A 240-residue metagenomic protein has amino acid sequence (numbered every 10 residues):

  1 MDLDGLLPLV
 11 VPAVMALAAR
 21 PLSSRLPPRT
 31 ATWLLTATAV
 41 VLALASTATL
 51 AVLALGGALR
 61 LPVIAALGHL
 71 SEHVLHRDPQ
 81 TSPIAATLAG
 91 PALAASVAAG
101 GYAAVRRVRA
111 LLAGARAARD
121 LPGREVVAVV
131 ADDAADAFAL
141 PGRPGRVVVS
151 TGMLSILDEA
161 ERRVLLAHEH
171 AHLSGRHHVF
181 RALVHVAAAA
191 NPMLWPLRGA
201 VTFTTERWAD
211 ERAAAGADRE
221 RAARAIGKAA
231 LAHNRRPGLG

Functional and structural regions predicted by a protein language model:
L3-P8, P12, A16, R20 (+3 more regions): Cytosolic-facing loops and C-terminal tails of multi-pass membrane proteins
A16-W33, G56-G57, A98-P122, G199-A200 (+1 more regions): Cytoplasmic membrane-interface segments at the C-terminal ends of transmembrane helices
L22, T32-W33, A37-G56: Membrane-anchoring signal-anchor transmembrane alpha-helices and their immediate flanking context
A45-A48, V52-L59, G68-R116: Transmembrane alpha-helices and immediately adjacent membrane-cytoplasm interface residues in multi-pass integral
A89-H170, G175: Peri-catalytic and regulatory segments of divalent metal-dependent proteins
H170-V186: Catalytic Zn2+-binding segment of zinc metalloproteases
R181-F203: Hydrophobic transmembrane alpha-helices
P196-G240: Short helix/loop segments within enzyme catalytic domains that coordinate or immediately flank catalytic cofactors
